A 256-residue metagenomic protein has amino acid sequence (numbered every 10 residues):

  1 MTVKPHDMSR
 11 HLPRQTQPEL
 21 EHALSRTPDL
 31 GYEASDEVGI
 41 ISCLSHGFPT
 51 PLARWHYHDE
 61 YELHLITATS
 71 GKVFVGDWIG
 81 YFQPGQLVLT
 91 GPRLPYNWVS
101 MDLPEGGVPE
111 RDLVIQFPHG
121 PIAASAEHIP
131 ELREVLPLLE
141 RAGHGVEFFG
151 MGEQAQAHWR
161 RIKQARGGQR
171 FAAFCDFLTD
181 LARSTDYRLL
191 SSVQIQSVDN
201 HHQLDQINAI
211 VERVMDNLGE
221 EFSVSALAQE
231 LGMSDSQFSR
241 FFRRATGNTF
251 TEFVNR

Functional and structural regions predicted by a protein language model:
M1-V88, N97: Generic protein-terminus/edge-of-domain signal
T2-G39, P92-W159, R183-Y187: A hydrophobic/aromatic-rich effector-binding and dimerization subdomain of bacterial HTH-type transcriptional regulators
E147-G150, H201-D205: Short helix-capping and inter-helix turn/linker motifs at the boundaries of alpha-helical repeat units
Q154-A165, A173, Q206-N217: Solvent-exposed, amphipathic alpha-helical segments
W159-I162, F174-A182, S239: Hydrophobic alpha-helical core bundles mediating ligand binding, dimerization, or RNAP-core interactions
C175-N200: Linker/hinge segments immediately adjacent to helix-turn-helix/homeobox DNA-binding domains
S191-Q203, A209-R256: Basic/polar phosphate-binding segments, predominantly the helix-turn-helix DNA-binding elements of transcriptional
